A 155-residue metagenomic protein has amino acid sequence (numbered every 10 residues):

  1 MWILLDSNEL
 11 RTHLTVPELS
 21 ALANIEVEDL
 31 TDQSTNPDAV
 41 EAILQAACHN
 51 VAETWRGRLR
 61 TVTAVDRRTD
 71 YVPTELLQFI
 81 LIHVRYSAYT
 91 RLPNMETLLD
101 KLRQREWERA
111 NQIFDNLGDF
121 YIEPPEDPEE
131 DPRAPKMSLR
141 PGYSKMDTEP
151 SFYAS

Functional and structural regions predicted by a protein language model:
M1-T74, K136-S155: Conserved short "hinge" loops at termini or chain/domain junctions
I3, I25, I43, I80-I82 (+2 more regions): Weak global preference for isoleucine
L14, W55, H83, S87-L92: Generic structural signal for hydrophobic core residues of well-folded globular domains
R67-L76, N94-K101: Short acidic, glycine/proline-enriched loop segments that cap or flank alpha-helices
T74-Y86: Core structural elements
Y86-S155: Short loop/turn elements at secondary-structure junctions
